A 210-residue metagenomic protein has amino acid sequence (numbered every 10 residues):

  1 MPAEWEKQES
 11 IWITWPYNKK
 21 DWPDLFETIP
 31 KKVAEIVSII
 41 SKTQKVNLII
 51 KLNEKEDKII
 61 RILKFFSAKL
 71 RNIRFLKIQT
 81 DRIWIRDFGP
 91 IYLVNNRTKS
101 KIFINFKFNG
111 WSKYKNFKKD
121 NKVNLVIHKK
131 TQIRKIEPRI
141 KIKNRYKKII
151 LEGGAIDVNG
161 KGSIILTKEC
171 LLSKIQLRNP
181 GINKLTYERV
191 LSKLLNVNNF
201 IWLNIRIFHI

Functional and structural regions predicted by a protein language model:
M1-I210: The feature marks the mature, well-folded catalytic cores of soluble enzymes
